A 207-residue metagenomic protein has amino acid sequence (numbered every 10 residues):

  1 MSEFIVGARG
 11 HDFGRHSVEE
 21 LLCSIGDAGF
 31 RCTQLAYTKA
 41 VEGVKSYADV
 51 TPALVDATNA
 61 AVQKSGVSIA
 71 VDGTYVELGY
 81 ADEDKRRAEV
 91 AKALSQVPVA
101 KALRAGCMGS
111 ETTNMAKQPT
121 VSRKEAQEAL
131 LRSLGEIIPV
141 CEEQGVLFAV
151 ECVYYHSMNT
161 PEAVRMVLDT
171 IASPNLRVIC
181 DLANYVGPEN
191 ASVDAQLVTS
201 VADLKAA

Functional and structural regions predicted by a protein language model:
M1-A105, E125, G135, S173 (+3 more regions): N-terminal pre-domain/capping segments
E3-V6, T33, E125, R132-A207: Acidic/histidine-rich catalytic cores of soluble enzymes
R9-F13, A36-A40, T74-E77, T113-M115 (+3 more regions): Active-site beta-loop-alpha junctions enriched in small/polar residues
V18, P119, S157-P161: Alpha-helix N-cap/helix-start motif
V44, D82, P119-V121, N190-A191: Short acidic, glycine/proline-rich loop/turn micro-motifs
R87-V90, T120, K124-L131, M158: Short, amphipathic alpha-helical segments
A100-V121, Q144-Y154: Active-site groove signature of glycoside hydrolases
